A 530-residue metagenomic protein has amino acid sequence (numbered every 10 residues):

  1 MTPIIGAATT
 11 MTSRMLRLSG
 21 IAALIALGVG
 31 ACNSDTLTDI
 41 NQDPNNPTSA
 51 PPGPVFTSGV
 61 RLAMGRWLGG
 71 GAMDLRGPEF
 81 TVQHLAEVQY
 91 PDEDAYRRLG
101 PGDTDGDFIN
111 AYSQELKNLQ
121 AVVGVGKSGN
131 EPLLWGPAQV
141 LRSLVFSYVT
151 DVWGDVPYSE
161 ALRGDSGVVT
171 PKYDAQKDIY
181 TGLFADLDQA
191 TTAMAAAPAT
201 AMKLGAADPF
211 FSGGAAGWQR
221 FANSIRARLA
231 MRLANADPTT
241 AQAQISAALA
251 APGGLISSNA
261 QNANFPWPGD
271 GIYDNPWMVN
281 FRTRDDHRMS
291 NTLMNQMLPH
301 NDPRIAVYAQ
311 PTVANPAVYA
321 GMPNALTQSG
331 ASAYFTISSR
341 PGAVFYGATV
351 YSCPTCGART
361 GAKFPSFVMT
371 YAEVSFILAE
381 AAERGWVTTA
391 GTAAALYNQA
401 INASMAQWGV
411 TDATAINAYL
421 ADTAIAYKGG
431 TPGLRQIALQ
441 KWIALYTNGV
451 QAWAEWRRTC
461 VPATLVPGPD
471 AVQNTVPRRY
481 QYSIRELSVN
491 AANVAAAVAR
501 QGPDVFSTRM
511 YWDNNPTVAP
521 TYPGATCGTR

Functional and structural regions predicted by a protein language model:
I4-G20: Bacterial N-terminal signal peptides that target proteins for export
S19-G28: Bacterial N-terminal signal peptides
A31-C32, N275-N301, I305-A309, A421-R530: Long, intrinsically disordered, low-complexity segments
C32-V82, G102, N110-S113, K117 (+3 more regions): Membrane-proximal, proline-rich intrinsically disordered regions
A50-P52, E87-L141, V145-V410, K428-L434 (+1 more regions): Structured, solvent-exposed acidic/aromatic patches
P54-G65, A372, L439-N448: Short, hydrophobic/amphipathic alpha-helical patches that form generic packing surfaces within helical domains
S404-A406, V410, A415-T423: C-terminal beta-barrel architecture of Gram-negative outer-membrane proteins
